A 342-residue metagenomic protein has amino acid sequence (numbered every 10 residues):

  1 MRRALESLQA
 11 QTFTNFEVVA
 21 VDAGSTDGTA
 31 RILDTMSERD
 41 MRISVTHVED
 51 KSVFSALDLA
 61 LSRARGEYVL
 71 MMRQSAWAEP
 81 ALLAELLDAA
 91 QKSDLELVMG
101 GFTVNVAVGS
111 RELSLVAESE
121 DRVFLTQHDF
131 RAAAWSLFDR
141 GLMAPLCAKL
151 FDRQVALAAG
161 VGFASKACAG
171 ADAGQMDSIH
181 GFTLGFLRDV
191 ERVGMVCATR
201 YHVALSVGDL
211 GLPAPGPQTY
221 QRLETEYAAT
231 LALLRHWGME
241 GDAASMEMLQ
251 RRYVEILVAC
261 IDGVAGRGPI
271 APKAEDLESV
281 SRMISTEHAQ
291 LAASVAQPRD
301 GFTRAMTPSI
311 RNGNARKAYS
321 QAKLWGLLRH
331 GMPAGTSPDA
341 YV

Functional and structural regions predicted by a protein language model:
M1-A10: Short, well-formed alpha-helical segments that are part of the catalytic scaffolds of diverse glycosyltransferases
R2, D27-T35, H47: Acidic helix N-cap motif at the loop->helix transition within catalytic regions of sugar-transfer enzymes
T14, D22-R31, R73: A conserved acidic beta->alpha catalytic loop
V48-A64: Glycine-rich, basic loop-to-helix element that forms the pyrophosphate-binding segment of sugar-nucleotide handling
V69: Short aromatic/hydrophobic "clamp" motif used to bind/position activated sugar donors
A76-C197, Y201-Q218: Donor-binding/catalytic cores of nucleotide-activated saccharide and glycerol-phosphate transferases/polymerases
L95, A265-V342: Membrane-interface aromatic/basic loop that binds lipid-linked glycans or pyrophosphate carriers, typified by
A198-V207, P213-G241, A259, G266-Q290: Catalytic core of nucleotide-sugar-dependent glycosyltransferases
